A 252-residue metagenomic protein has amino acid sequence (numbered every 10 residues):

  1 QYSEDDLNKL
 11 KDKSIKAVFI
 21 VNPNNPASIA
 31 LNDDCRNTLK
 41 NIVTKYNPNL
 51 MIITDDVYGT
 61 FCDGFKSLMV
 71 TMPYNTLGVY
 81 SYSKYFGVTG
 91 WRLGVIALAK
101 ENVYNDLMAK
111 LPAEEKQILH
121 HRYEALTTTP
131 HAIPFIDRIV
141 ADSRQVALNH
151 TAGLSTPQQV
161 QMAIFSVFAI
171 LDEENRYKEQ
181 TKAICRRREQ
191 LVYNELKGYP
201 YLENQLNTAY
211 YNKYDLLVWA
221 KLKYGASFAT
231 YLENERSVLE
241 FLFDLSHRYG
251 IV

Functional and structural regions predicted by a protein language model:
Q1-V252: PLP-dependent class I/II
